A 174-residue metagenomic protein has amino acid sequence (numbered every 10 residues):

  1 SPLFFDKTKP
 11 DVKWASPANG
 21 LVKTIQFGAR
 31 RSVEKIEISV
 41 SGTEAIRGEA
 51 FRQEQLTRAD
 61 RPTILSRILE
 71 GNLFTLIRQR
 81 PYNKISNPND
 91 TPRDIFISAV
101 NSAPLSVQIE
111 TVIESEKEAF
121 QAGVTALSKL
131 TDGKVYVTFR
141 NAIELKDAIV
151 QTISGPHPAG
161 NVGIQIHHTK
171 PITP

Functional and structural regions predicted by a protein language model:
S1-L3, K9-T24: Generic structural motif
F5-D6, I109: Residue-level detector of alpha-helix boundaries and kinks
V12, Q26-P174: Buried, small/hydrophobic-residue-enriched core segments of structured protein domains
